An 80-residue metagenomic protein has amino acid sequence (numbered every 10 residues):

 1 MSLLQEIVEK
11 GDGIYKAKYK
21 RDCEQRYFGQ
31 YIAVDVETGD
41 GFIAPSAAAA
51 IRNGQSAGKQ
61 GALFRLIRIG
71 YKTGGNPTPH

Functional and structural regions predicted by a protein language model:
M1-G11: Short, compositionally biased leader-like segments
K10-Y15, G74-P77: Conserved N-terminal glycine/acidic-rich loop preference
Y15-E37: Short aromatic-glycine-(Arg/Gly/Cys) micro-motifs in beta-strand/loop hairpins
Y27-F28, G61-L63: A structure-centric signal for secondary-structure junctions around beta-strands
G39-P45: A short, exposed loop/beta-hairpin motif centered on an aromatic-Gly-Thr core
P45-G61: A short, charged, amphipathic alpha-helix used as a generic interaction element across diverse proteins
L63-H80: Short, mixed-charge low-complexity intrinsically disordered segments
